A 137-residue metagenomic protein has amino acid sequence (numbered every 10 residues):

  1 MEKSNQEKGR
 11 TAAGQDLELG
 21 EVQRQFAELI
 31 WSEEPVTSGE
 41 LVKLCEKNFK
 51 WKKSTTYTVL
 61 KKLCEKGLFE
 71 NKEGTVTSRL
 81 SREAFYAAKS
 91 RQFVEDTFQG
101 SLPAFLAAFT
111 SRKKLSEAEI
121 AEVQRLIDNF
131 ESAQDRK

Functional and structural regions predicted by a protein language model:
M1-E28, A84-F85: Short alpha-helical segments that sit at the start of domains
L17-V22, G74-Q92: Short, cationic-aromatic polyanion-contact patches
L29-T37: Short capping segments at the starts of secondary-structure elements
S32, K47, K62-E65, S111: The C-terminal cap of the DNA-recognition helix in HTH/winged-HTH DNA-binding domains, marking the helix-to-coil
V36-C45: Short acidic, hydrophobic short linear motifs in intrinsically disordered regions
Y57-K61: Short, hydrophobic-biased segments on the C-terminal half of alpha helices that form "recognition helices"
C64-G74: A short, conserved structural fragment
A88-Q134: Amphipathic alpha-helical dimerization/coiled-coil segments that flank or bridge DNA-binding/regulatory modules
